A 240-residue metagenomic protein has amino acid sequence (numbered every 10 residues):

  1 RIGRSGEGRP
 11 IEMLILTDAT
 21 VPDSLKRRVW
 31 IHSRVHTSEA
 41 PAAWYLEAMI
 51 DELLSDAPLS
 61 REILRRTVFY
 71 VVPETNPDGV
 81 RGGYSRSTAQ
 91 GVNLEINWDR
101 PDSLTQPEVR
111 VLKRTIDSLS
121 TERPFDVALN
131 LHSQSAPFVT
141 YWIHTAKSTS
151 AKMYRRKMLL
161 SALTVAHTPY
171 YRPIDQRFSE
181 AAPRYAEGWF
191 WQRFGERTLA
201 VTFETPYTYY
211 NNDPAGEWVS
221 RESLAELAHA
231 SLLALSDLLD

Functional and structural regions predicted by a protein language model:
R4-P183, Q192, E196, A200-A215: Active-site/substrate-binding loop(s) of hydrolase catalytic cores
W189: Active-site phosphate/pyrophosphate- and oxyanion-stabilizing loops and adjacent acidic/basic residues in soluble
N212-D240: His/Asp/Glu-rich mid-to-C-terminal helical/loop segments that flank catalytic regions of hydrolases
